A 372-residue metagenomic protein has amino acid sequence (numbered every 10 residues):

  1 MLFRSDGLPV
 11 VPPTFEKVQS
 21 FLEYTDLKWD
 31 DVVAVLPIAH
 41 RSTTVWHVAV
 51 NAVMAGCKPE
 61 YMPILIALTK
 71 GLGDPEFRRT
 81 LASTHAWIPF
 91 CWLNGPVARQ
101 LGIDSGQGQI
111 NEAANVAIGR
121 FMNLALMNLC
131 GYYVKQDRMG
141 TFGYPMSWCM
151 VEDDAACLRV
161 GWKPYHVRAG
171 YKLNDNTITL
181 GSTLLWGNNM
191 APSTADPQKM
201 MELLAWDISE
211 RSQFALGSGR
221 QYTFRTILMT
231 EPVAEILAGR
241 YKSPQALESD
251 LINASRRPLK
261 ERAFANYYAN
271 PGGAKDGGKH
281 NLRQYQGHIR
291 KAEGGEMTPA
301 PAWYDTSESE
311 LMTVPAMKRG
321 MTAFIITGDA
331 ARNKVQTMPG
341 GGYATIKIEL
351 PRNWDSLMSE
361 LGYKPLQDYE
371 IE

Functional and structural regions predicted by a protein language model:
S5-P12, Q19-A34, Y241: Accessory "access/gating" subregions that flank catalytic or transport cores
V10, L27-C157: Catalytic cofactor-binding cores of redox enzymes
P12-S20, H40-H47, G56-I64, A113-L124 (+7 more regions): Conserved active-site and cofactor/substrate-binding residues in soluble primary-metabolism enzymes
P13, A67, T327: Acidic/polar N-terminal loop/beta-strand segments that form early-domain functional surfaces
F15-V18, P96-A98, D153-A155, L185-G187 (+2 more regions): Short, glycine-/Ser/Thr-/acidic-enriched flexible segments
F21-E23, D104, Q336: Short, glycine/acidic-enriched capping/hinge loops at junctions between secondary-structure elements
W162-E372: Terminal end segments
